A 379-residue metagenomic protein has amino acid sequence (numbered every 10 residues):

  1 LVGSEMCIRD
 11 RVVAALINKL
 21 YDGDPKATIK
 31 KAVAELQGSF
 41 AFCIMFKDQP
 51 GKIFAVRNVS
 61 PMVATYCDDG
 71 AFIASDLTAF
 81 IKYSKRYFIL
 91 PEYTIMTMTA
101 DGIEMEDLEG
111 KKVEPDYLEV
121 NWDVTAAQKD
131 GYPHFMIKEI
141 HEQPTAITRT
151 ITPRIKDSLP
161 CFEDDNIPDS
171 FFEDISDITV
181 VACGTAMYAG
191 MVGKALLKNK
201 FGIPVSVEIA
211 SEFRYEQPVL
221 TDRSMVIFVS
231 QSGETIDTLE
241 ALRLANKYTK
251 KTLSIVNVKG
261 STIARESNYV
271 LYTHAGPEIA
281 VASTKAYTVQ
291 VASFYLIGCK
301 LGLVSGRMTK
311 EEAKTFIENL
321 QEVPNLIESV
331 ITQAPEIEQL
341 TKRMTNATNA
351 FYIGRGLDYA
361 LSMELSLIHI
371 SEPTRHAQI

Functional and structural regions predicted by a protein language model:
L1-I8, I368, E372, H376-I379: Single conserved hydrophobic/aromatic residue that forms the stacking wall/gate of nucleotide- or nucleobase-binding
S4-E5, R9-H134, K138, T145-S176 (+1 more regions): Conserved short alpha-helical segments that host acidic/polar catalytic motifs at enzyme active sites
V12-K19, T28-K31, F135, E139 (+10 more regions): Alpha-helical scaffold segments in soluble metabolic enzymes
F42-I44, A55-V56, A64-Y66, I73-S75 (+7 more regions): General beta-strand structural signal in soluble alpha/beta enzymes
F54-A55, Y87-F88, I95-T97, Q128-K129 (+9 more regions): Replace "in large, NTP-powered and nucleic-acid-processing enzymes" with "in large, NTP-powered factors and other
A55-A64, M136, G184-G193, Y352 (+1 more regions): Conserved phosphate/anionic-ligand binding catalytic regions in large, soluble enzymes, centered on
Q143-I147, I151-T179, Y269-S371, R375: Active-site phosphate/pyrophosphate-binding segments
E173-E322, I368: Glycine-rich phosphate-binding loops that contact phosphosugars or nucleotide phosphates
